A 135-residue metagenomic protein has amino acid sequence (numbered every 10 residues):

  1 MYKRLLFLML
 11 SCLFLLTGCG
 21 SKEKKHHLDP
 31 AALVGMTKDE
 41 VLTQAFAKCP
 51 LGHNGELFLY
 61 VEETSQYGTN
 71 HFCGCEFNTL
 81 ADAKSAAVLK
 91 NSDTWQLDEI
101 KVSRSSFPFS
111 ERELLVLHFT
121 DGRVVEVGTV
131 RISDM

Functional and structural regions predicted by a protein language model:
M1-L6: Bacterial N-terminal signal peptides that target proteins for export
L16-G18: C-terminal motif of bacterial Sec signal peptides marking the signal peptidase cleavage site
S21-M135: Residues within mature, well-folded domains
